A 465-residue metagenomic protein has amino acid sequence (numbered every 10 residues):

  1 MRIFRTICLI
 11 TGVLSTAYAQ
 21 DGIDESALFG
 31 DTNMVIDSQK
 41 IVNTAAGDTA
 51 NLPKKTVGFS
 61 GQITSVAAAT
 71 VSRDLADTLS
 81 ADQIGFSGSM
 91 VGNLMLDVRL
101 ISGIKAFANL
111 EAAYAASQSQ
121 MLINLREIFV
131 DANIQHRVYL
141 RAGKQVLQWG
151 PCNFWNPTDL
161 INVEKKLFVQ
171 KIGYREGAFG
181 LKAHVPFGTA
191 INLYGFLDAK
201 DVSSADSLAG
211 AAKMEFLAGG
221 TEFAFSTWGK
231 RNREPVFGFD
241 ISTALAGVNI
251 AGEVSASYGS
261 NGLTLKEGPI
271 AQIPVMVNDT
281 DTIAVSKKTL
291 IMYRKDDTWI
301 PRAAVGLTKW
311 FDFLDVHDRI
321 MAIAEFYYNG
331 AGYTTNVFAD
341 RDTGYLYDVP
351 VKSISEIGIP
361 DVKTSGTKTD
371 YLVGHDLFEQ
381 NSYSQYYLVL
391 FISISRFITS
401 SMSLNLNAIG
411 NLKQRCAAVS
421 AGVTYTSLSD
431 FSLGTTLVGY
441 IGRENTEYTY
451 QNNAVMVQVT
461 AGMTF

Functional and structural regions predicted by a protein language model:
A19-D77: N-terminal periplasmic/intermembrane-space "pro-region" immediately following the signal or transit peptide
F59-I63, A108, A142, A183 (+10 more regions): Membrane-embedded beta-strand positions of outer-membrane beta-barrel proteins
S65-V71, L100-S102, L110-A116, V146-Q148 (+11 more regions): Transmembrane beta-strands of outer-membrane beta-barrel pores
S89-M90, M95-N192, D198, F216 (+1 more regions): Outer membrane beta-barrel
S102-A106, R137-L140, T189-L193, G220-F225 (+4 more regions): Repeated loop/turn-to-beta-strand initiation elements of outer-membrane beta-barrel proteins
A115-L122, G173-R175, A199-L208, W228-F237 (+3 more regions): Solvent-exposed loop/turn segments connecting transmembrane beta-strands in outer-membrane beta-barrel proteins
V248-I409: Detector for outer-membrane/organellar transmembrane beta-barrel domains, recognizing the amphipathic beta-strand
L390, N452-F465: Outer-membrane beta-barrel "beta-signal"
